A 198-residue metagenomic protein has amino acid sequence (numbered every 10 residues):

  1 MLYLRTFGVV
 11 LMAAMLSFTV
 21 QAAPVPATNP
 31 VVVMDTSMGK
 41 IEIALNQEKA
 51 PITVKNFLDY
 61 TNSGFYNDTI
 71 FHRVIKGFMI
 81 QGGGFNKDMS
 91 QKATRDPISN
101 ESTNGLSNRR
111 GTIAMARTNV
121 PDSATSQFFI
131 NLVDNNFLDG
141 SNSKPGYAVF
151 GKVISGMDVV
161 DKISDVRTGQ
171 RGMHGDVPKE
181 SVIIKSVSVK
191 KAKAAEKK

Functional and structural regions predicted by a protein language model:
L2, V9, L16-K198: Cyclophilin-like peptidyl-prolyl cis-trans isomerases
